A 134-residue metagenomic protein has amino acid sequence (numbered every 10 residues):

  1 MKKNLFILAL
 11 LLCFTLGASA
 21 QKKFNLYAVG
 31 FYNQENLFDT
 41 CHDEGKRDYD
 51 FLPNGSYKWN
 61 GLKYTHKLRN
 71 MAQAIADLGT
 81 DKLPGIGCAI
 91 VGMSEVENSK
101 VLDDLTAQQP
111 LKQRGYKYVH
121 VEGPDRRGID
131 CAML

Functional and structural regions predicted by a protein language model:
M1-F24: Bacterial Sec-dependent N-terminal signal peptides
A20-Q109, Q113-G115, V119-M133: N-terminal, active-site-proximal structural segment of metallo-dependent hydrolase catalytic domains
